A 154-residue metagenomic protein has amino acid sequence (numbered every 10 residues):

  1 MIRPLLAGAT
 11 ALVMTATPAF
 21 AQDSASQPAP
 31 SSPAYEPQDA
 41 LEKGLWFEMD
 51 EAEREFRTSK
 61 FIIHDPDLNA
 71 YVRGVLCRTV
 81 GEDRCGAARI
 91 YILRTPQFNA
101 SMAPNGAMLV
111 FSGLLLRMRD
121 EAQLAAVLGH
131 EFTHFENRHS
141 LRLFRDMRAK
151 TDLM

Functional and structural regions predicted by a protein language model:
M1-P4: Positively charged n-region of N-terminal signal peptides that target proteins for export
A7-A16: Bacterial N-terminal signal peptides
T17-A21: Sec/Tat signal peptide C-region and signal peptidase I cleavage site
Q22-M154: Peri-catalytic and regulatory segments of divalent metal-dependent proteins
